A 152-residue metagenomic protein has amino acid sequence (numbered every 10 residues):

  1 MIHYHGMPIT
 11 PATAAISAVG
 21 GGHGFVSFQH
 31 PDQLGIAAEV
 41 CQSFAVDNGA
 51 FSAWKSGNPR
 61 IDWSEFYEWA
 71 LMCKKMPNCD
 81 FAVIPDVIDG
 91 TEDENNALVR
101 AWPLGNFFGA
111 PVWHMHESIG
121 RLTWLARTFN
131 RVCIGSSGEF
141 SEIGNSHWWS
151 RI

Functional and structural regions predicted by a protein language model:
M1-A97, P103: Non-catalytic, usually N-terminal nucleic-acid engagement modules in DNA/RNA processing proteins
V40-Q42, W102-F108, R127-N130: Short glycine/proline-enriched coil/turn segments at helix->beta-strand junctions
E94-E117: Conserved anion-binding
G109-I152: Glycine-rich phosphate/ribose-binding loops and adjacent secondary-structure elements that form binding surfaces
